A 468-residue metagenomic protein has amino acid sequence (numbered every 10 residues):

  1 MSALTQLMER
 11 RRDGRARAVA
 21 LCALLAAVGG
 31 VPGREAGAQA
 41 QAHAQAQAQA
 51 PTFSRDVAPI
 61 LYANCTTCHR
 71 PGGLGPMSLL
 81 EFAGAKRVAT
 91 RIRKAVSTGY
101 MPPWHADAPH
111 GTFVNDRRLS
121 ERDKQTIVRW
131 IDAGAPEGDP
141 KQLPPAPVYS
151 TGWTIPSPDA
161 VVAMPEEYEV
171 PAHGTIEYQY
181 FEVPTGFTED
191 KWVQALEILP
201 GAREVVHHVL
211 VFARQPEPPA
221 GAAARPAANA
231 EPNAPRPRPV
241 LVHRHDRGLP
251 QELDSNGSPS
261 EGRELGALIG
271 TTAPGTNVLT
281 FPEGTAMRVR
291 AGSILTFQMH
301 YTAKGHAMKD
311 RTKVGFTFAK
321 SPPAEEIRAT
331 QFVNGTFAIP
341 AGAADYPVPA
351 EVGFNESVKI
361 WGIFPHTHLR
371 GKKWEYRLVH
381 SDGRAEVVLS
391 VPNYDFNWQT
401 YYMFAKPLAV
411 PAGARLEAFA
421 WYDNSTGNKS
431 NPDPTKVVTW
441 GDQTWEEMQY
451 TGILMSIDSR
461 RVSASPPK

Functional and structural regions predicted by a protein language model:
M1, V57, I363: Conserved S/T- and glycine-rich ATP-binding loop of Class I adenylate-forming
M1-G14: N-terminal secretory signal peptides that target proteins for export/translocation
M1-S2, A36, N397: N-terminal amphipathic/basic-hydrophobic helices that include classical n-h-c signal peptides and signal-anchor
A3-Q6, A23, A38: Compositionally biased regions
R10, H43-Q47, F212, R370: Alpha-helical and His/Cys-centered functional microenvironments
A18-G30: Bacterial N-terminal signal peptides
G30-F187, A195, L199, G292-Q298 (+1 more regions): Aromatic- and Gly/Pro-enriched helix-to-coil junctions and flexible linker segments
P103, A108-F113, Q142-W192, E197-K359 (+1 more regions): Beta-strand-centric surfaces of beta-sandwich/beta-rich domains
